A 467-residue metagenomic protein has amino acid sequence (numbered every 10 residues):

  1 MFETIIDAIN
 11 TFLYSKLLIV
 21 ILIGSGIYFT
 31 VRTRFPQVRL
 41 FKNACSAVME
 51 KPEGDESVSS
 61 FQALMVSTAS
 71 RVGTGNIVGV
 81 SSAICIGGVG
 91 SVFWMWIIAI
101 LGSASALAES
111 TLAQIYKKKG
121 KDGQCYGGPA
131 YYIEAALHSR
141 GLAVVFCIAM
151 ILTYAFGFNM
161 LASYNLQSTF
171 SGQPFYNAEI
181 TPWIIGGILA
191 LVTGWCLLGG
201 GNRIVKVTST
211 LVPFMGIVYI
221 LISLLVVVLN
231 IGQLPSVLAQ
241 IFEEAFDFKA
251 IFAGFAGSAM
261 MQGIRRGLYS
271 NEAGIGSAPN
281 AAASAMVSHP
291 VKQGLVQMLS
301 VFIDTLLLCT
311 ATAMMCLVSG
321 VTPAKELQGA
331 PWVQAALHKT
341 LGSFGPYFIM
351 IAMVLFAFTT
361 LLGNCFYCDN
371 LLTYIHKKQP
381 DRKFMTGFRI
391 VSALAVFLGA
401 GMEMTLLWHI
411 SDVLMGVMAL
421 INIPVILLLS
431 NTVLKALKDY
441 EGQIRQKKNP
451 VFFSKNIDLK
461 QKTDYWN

Functional and structural regions predicted by a protein language model:
M1-T74, I84-S91, G102, L427-N467: N-terminal alpha-helical transmembrane segments of multi-pass membrane transport and channel/translocase proteins
F2, L18, R32-Q37, G75-V80 (+7 more regions): Transmembrane helix-loop junctions in multi-pass membrane proteins
I21-Y28, R32-C45, N165-F170, T181-L229 (+4 more regions): Membrane-interface loop-to-helix entry segments
S25-T30, I98-G123, P129-A130, E134-Y164 (+3 more regions): Helix-loop-helix module between adjacent transmembrane segments
T30, A108-K117, I222-Q240, G254 (+2 more regions): Extracellular/periplasmic helix-exit of transmembrane alpha-helices
F35-S60, S82, G88-V92, A104-L137 (+3 more regions): Flexible loop linkers connecting adjacent transmembrane helices in multi-pass alpha-helical membrane transporters
G54-I86, L112-A130, E134, I151 (+1 more regions): Alpha-helical membrane segments and immediately flanking helix-loop junctions that form or couple to the substrate/ion
G54-S60, V89-I97, Y131-A135, S139-C147 (+3 more regions): Membrane-interface alpha-helices at helix entry/exit sites of multi-pass transporters
